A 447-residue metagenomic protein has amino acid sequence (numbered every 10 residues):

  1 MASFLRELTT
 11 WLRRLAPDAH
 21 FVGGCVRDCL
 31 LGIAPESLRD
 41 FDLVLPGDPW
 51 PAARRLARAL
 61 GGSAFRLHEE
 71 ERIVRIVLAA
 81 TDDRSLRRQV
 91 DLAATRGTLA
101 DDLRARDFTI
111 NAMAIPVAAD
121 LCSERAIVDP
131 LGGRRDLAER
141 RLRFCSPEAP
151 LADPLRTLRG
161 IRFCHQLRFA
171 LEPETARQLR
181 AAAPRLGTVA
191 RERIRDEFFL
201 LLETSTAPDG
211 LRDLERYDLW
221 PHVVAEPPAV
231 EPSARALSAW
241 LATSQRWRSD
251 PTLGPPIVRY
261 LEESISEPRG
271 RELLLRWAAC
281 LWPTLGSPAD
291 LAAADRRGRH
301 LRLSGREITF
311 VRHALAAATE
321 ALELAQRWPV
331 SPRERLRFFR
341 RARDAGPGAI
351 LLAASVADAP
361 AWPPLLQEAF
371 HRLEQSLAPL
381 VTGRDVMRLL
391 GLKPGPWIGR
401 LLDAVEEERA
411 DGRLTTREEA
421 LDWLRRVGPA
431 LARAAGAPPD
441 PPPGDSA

Functional and structural regions predicted by a protein language model:
M1-A447: Catalytic cores of the polymerase beta-like nucleotidyltransferase superfamily and closely associated nucleotide
